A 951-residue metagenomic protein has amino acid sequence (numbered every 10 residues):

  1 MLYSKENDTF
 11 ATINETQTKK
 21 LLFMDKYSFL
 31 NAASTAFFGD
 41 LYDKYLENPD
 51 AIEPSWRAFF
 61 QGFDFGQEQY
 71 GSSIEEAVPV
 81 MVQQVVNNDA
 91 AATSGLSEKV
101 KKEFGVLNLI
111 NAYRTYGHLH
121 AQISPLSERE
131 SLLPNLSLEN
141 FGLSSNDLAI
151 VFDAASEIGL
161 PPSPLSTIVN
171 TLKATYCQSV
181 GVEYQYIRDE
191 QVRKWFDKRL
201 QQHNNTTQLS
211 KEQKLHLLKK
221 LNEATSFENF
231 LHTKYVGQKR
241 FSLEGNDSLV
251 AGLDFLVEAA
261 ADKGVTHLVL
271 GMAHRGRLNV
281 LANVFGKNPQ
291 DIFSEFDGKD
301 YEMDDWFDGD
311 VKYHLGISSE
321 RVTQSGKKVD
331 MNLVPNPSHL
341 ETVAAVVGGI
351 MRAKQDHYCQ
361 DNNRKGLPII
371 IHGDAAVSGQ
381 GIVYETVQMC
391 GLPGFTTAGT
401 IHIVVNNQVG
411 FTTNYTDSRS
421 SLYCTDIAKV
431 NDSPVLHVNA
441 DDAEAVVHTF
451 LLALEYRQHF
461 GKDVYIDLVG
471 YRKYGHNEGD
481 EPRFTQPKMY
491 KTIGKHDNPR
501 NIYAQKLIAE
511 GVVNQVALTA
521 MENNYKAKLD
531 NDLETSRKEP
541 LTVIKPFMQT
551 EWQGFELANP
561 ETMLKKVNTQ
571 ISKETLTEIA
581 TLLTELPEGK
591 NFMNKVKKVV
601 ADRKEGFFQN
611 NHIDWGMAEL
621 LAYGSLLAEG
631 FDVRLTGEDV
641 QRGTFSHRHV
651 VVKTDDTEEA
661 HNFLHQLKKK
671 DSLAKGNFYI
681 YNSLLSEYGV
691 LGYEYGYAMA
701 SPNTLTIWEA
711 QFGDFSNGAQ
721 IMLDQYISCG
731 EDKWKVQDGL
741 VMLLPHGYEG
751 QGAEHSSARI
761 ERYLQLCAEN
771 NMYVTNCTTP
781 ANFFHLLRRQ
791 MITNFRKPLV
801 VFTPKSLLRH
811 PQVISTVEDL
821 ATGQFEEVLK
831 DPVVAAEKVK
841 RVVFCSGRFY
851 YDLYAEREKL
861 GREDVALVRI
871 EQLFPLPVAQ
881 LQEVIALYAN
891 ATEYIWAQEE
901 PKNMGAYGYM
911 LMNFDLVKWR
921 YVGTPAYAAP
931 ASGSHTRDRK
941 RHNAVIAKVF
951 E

Functional and structural regions predicted by a protein language model:
M1-K5, T9-I13, K20: Short, positively charged and aromatic/hydrophobic N-terminal segments
L22-F63, Q67: Subset of Sec-pathway N-terminal targeting signals
F63-S248, V265: Extended, charge-enriched "interface" segments that sit outside catalytic cores
K101-N111, T115-D153, T225, K462-V464 (+2 more regions): Flexible, glycine-rich loop/tail regions that form catalytic "lids" or insertion modules at the edges of active sites
N205-F227, G298-G348, R352-C359, F663 (+1 more regions): Active-site cores of enzymes that catalyze phosphoryl transfer or operate on phosphate-rich substrates
S226, F230-Q290, K598, I613-F631: Active-site pocket-lining segments that scaffold enzyme catalytic pockets across diverse folds
T266-D432, L436, F645-S701: Cofactor-binding active-site loop characterized by glycine-rich and histidine/acidic residues
G410-S421, K429-Y465, G470-G475, R483: Conserved phosphate-handling catalytic cores of large alpha/beta enzymes
